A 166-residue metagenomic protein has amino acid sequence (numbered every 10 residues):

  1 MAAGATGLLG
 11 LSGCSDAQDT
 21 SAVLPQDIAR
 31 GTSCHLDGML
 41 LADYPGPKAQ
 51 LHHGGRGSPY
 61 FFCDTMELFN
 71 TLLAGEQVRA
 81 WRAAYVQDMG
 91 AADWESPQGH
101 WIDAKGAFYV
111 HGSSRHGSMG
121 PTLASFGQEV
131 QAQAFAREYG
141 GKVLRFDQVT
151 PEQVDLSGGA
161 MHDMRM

Functional and structural regions predicted by a protein language model:
M1-C14: N-terminal export signals
S15-S21: Bacterial lipoprotein signal-peptidase II cleavage site
G31: Residues immediately within or flanking Cys/His clusters that coordinate Zn2+ in small zinc-binding modules
C34: Short cysteine-rich clusters marking metal-coordination/redox-active sites
G38: Cys/His-coordinated zinc-binding microdomains
D43-G46: Short, non-ligating residues that shape and space the ligands of small metal-coordination modules and catalytic
R56-W101: Mid-length scaffold segments of soluble, non-membrane domains
R82-F135, Y139-F146: Thiol/selenol-based redox catalytic cores and closely related redox-interacting motifs
